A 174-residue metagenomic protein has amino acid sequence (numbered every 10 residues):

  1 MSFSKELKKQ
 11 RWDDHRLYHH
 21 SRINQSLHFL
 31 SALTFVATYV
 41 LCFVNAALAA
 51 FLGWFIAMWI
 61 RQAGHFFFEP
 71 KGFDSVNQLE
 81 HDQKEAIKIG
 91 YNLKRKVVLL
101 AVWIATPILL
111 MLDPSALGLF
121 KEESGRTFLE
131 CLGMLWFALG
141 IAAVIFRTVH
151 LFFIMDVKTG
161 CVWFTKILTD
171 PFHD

Functional and structural regions predicted by a protein language model:
M1-R16, F66-N92, T148-D174: Membrane-proximal soluble regions of multi-pass membrane proteins
K9-Y39, E85-L99: Membrane interfacial helix-start motif at the N-side
R16, H20-I23, A46, G125-F128 (+1 more regions): Membrane-interfacial loop-to-transmembrane-helix junctions in polytopic alpha-helical membrane proteins
F29-Y39, W59, I104, A138-T148: Hydrophobic alpha-helical transmembrane segments of multipass integral membrane proteins
V36-N45, L109-L110: Hydrophobic alpha-helical transmembrane segments
A47-R61, E130-A143: Hydrophobic core segments of alpha-helical transmembrane domains in multi-pass membrane proteins
K84-I89, E122-L132: Membrane-interface segments at the starts/ends of alpha-helical transmembrane spans
V102-S124: Alpha-helical transmembrane segments and their membrane-interface junctions in multi-pass membrane proteins
